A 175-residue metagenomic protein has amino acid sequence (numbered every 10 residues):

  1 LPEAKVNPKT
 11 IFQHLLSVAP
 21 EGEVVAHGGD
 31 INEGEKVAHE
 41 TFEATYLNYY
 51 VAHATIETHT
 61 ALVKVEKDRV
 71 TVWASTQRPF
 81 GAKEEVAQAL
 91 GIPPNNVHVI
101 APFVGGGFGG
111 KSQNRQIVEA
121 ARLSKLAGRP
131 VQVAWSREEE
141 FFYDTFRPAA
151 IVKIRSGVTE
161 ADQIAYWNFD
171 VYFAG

Functional and structural regions predicted by a protein language model:
L1-G175: Structural alpha/beta core scaffold segments of enzyme domains
